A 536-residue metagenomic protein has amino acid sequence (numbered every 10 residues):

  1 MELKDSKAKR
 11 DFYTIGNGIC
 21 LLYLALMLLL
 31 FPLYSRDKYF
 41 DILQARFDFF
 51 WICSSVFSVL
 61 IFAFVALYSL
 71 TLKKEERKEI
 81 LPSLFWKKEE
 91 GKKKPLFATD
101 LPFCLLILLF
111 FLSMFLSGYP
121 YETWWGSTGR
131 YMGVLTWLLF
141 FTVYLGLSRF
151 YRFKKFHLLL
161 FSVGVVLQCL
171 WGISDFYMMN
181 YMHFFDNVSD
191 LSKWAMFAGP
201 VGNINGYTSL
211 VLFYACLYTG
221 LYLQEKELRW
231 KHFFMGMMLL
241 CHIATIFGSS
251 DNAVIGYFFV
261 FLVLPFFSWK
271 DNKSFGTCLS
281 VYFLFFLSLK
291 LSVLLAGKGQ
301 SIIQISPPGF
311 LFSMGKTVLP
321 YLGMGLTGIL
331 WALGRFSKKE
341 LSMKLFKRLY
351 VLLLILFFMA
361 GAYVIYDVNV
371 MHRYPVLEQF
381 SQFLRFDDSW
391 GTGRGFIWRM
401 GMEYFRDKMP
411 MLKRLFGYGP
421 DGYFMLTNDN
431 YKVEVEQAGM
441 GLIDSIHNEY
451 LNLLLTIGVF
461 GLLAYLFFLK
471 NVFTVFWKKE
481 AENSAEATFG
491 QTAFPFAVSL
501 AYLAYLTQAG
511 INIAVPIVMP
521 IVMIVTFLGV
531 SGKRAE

Functional and structural regions predicted by a protein language model:
E2-I15, I19-Y34, S54-Y68, I107-F115 (+9 more regions): Alpha-helical transmembrane segments of multi-pass inner-membrane proteins
I42-L112, M314-M324: Hydrophobic alpha-helical transmembrane segments in multi-pass integral membrane proteins
R46-F47, W124-G133: Non-cytosolic membrane-interface motifs at loop->transmembrane helix junctions
F85-D100, R152-S162, T488-F489: Membrane-interfacial loop-to-helix junctions in multi-pass inner-membrane proteins
E122-S127, I246-D251, A509-V515: Membrane-interface helix caps and helix-loop-helix hairpins in membrane proteins
R130-Y131, W171-D186, M359-G422: Aromatic-rich transmembrane-lumenal/periplasmic boundary elements in polytopic membrane proteins
W194, W398, F416-G419, I443-Y450 (+1 more regions): Alpha-helical membrane-protein architecture signal
N203, G393-L442, I457-L463: TM-adjacent membrane-interface loops and short helices in multi-pass inner/ER membrane proteins
